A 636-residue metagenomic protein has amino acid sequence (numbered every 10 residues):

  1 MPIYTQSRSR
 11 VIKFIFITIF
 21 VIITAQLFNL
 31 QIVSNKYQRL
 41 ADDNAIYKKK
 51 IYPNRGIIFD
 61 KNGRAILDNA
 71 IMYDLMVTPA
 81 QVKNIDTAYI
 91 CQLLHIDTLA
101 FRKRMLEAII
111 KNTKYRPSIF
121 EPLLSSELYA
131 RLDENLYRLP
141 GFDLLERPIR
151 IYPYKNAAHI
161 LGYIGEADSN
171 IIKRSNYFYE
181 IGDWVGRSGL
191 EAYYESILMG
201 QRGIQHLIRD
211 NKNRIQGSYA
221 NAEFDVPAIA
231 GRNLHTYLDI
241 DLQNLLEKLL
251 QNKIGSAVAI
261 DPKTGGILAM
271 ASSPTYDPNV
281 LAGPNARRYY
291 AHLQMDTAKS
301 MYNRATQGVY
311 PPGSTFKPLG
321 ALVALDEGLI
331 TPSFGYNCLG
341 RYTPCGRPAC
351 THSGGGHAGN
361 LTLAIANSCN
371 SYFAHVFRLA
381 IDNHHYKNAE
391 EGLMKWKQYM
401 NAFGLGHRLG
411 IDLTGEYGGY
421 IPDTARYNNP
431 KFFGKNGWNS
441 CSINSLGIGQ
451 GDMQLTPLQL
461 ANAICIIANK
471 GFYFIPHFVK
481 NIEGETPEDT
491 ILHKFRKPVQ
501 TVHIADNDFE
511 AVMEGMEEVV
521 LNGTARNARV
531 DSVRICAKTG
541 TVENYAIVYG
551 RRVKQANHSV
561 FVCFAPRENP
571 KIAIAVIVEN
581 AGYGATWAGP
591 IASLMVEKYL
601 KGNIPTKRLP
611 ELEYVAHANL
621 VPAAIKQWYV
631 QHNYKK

Functional and structural regions predicted by a protein language model:
M1-R287, V309, F334, G392-A402 (+7 more regions): Periplasmic/cell-envelope proteins involved in peptidoglycan metabolism and beta-lactam response
D210-I215, Y219-E223, K263-S314, L319-A575 (+2 more regions): Beta-lactam-recognizing serine transpeptidase/beta-lactamase-like catalytic domain environment
